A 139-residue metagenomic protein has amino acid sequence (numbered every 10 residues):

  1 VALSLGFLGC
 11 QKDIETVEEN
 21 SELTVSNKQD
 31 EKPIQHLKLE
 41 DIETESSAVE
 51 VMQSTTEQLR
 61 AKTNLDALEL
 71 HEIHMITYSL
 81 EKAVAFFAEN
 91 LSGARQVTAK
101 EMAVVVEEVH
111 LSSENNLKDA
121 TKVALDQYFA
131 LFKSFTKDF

Functional and structural regions predicted by a protein language model:
V1-A2: Sec-dependent N-terminal signal peptides
G6-G9: C-terminal motif of bacterial Sec signal peptides marking the signal peptidase cleavage site
Q11-E72: Immediate post-signal-peptide N-terminus of mature secreted/exported proteins
I34-E40, T44, E89-T98, K133: Extended interaction regions within the primary functional domain
T44-K62, E101-S112, A124-Q127: Solvent-exposed, amphipathic alpha-helical segments
E72-L117: Long, amphipathic, charge-rich alpha-helical segments that form helical bundles/coiled-coils
I73, A120-K122, Y128: Solenoid-repeat scaffolds in large eukaryotic assemblies
V84-F87, D126-F139: Short, charge-rich amphipathic alpha-helical segments embedded in non-transmembrane helical bundles/solenoids
